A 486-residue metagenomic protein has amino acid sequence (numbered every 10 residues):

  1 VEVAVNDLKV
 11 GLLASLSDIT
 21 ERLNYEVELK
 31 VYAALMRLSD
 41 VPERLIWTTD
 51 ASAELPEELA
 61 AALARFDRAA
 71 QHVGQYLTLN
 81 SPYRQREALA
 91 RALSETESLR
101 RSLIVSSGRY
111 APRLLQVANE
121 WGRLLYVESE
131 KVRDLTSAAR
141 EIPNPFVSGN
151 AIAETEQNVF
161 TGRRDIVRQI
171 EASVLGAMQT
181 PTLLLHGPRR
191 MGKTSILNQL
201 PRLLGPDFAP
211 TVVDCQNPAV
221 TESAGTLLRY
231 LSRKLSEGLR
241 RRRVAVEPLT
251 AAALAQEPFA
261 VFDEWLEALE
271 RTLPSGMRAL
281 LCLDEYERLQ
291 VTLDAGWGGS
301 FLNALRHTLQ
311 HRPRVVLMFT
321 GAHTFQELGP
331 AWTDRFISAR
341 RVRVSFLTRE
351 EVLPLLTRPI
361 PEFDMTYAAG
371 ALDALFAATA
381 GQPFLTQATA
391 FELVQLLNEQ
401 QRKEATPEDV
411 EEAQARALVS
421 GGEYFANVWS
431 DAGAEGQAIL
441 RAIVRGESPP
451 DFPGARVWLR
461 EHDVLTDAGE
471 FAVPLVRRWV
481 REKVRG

Functional and structural regions predicted by a protein language model:
V1-P143: Extended, charged/polar low-complexity intrinsically disordered regions
S81, A92, T155-V167, T180 (+4 more regions): Winged-helix-like regulatory helical subdomains adjacent to P-loop NTPase cores
Q116-P188, S195-L203: Walker A/P-loop-proximal flanking segment of P-loop NTPase domains
T182-L184, R202-V220: Conserved catalytic segments around the Walker B and adjacent sensor/switch elements of P-loop NTPase domains
E222-V246: Conserved NTP-binding/hydrolysis module of P-loop NTPases
G238-L283, E287-L289, G299-S300, A304-R312: Mid-core helix/loop region of P-loop NTP-binding domains shared across ATPases and GTPases
L293-W332: Sensor-1/coupling segment of RecA-like P-loop NTPase cores
F325-A377, N398-R402: Helix-loop-helix "sensor" segment of P-loop NTPases
